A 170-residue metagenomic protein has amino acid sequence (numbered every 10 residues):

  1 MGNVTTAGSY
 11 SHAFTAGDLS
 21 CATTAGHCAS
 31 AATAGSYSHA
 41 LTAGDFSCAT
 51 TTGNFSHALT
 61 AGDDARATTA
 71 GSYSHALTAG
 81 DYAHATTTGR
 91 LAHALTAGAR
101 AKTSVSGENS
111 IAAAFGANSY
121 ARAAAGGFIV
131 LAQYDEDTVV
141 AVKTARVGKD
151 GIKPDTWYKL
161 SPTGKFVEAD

Functional and structural regions predicted by a protein language model:
M1-D170: Periodic small-residue-enriched repeat registers in elongated scaffold domains
